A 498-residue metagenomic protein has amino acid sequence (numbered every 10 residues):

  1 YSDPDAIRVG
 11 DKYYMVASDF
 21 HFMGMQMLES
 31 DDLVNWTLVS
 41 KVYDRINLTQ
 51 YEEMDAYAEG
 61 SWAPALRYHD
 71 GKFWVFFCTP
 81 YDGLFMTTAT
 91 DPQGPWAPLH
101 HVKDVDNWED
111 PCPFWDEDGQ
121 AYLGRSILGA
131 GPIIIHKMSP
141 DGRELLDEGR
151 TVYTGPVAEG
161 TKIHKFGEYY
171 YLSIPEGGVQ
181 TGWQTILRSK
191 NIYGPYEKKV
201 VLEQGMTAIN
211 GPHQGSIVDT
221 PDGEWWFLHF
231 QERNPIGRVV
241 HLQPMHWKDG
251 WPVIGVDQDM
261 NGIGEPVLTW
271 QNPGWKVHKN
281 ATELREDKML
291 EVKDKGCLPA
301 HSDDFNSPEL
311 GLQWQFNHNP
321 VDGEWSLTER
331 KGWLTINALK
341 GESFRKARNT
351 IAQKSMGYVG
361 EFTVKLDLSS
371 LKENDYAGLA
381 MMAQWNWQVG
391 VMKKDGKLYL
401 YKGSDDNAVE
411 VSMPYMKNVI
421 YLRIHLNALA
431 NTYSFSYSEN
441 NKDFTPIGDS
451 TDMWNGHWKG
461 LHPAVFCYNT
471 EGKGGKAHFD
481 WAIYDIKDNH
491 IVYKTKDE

Functional and structural regions predicted by a protein language model:
Y1-E498: Carbohydrate-active catalytic/glycan-binding domains of CAZyme proteins, especially the secreted or lumenal ectodomains
